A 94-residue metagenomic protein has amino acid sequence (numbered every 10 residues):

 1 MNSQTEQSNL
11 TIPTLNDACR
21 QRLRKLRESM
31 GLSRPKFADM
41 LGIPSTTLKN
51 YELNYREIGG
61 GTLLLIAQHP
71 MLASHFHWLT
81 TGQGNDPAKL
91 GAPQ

Functional and structural regions predicted by a protein language model:
S3-P13, H77-Q94: Short, charged recognition helix plus adjacent turn of helix-turn-helix-like nucleic-acid-binding domains
D17, E28-S29, E57: Short amphipathic helical patch at the helix-1/turn junction of helix-turn-helix
R24, P35, L64: Residues within the helices of the helix-turn-helix
S29-N50: Short alpha-helical DNA-recognition segment
P44, Y55, P70, Q83: The DNA-recognition helices of helix-turn-helix-type DNA-binding domains
N50, N54, L65: Alpha-helical DNA-recognition elements
Y55-G61: Short, solvent-exposed alpha-helical "recognition" segments
G61-W78: DNA major-groove recognition helix of helix-turn-helix/homeodomain DNA-binding modules
